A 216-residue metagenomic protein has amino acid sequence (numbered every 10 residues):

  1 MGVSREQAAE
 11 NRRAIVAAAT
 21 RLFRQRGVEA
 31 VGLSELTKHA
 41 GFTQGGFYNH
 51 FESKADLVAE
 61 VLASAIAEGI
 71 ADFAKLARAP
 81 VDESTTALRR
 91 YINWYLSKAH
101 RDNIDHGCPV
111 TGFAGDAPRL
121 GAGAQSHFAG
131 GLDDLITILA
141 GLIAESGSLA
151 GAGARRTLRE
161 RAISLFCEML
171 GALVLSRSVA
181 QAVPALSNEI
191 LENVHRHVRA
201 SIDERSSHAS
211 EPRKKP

Functional and structural regions predicted by a protein language model:
A8, S84, L88, L158-L165: Short amphipathic alpha-helix in the helical subdomain of ABC transporter nucleotide-binding domains
A14, R21-E60: Helix-turn-helix
E60, A74-G107, A152-R155: Hydrophobic alpha-helical connector segments
A63-G69: Short, basic, alpha-helical segments at the C-terminal edge of helix-turn-helix-like DNA-binding modules
T86-R90, R101-A129: Amphipathic alpha-helical segments used for helix-helix packing
Y91, Y95, V110-A114, L165-M169: Short alpha-helical scaffolding segments that buttress acidic/His motifs in well-ordered protein cores
I104, A122-G131, E145-P216: Hydrophobic/aromatic-rich alpha-helical bundle segments in the mid-to-C-terminal region
